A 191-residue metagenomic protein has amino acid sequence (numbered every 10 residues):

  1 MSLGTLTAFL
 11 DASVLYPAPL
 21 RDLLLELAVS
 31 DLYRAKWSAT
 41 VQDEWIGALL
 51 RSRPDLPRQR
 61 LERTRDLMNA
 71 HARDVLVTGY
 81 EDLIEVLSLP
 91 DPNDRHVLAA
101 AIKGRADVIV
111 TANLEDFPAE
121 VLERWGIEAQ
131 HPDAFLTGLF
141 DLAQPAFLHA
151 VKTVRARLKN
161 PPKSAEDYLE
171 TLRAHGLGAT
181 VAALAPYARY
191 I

Functional and structural regions predicted by a protein language model:
M1-D22: Metal-dependent nucleic-acid phosphoesterase active-site entry motif
V14-L15, E85-N93, E115-F117: Acidic, metal-coordinating catalytic cores used for nucleic-acid/nucleotide bond scission and strand-transfer chemistry
A18-R53: PIN/NYN-family metal-dependent endoribonuclease catalytic core
L20, N93-D94: Amphipathic coiled-coil/heptad-repeat helices and related helical stalk/stem segments that mediate oligomerization
D66-V75: Ligand-binding beta-strand-loop-alpha-helix segment within the catalytic cores of soluble metabolic enzymes
V75-L87: Short, basic, glycine/proline-bearing loop/turn elements
D94-I127: Acidic, metal-binding active-site segment of PIN/NYN-like and related structure-specific nucleases
E115-I191: Acidic, PIN/NYN-like endoribonuclease modules and their adjacent C-terminal/linker elements
